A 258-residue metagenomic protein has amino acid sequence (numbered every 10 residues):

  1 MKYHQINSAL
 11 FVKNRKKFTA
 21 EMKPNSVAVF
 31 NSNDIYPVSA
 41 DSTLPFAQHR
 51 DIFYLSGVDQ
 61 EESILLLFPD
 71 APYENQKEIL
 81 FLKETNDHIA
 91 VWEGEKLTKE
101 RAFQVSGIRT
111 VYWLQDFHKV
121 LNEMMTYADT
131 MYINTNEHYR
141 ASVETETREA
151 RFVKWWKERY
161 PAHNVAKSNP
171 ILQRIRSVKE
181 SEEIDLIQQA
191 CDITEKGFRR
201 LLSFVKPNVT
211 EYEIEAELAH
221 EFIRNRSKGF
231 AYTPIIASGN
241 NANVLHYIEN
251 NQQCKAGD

Functional and structural regions predicted by a protein language model:
M1, D129-M131, K206-T210, I214: N-terminal accessory scaffold of Fe(II)-dependent oxygenases
M1-K196: A composition/biophysics-driven feature that prefers long, compositionally simple stretches
Q5, R199-V209: C-terminal helix-coil-helix/basic helical segment that borders enzyme active sites and/or dimer interfaces and provides
K16, M22, N33, L201-L202 (+2 more regions): Gly/Pro-rich turn-and-neighbor structural signature
A40-F46, R151-K154, S168-Q173, V178 (+1 more regions): Short catalytic-site patches enriched in acidic/histidine residues that coordinate or position cofactors/metals
M125, V205-K206, C254: Hydrophobic beta-strand core residues of beta-sandwich domains
A190, T194-G197, F204, E221-N225: Change "in soluble alpha/beta enzymes" to "in soluble alpha/beta proteins
G197-F198, A237: Short acidic (Asp/Glu) and glycine-rich catalytic loops that position anionic groups and cofactors
